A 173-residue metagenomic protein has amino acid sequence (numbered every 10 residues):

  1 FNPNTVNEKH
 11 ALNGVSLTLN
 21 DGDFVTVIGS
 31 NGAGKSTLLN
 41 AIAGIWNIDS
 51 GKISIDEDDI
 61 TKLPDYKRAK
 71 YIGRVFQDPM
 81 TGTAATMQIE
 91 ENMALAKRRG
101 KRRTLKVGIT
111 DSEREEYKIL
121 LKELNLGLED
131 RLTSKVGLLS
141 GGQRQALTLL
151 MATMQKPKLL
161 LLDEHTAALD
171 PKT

Functional and structural regions predicted by a protein language model:
T5, K9, N47, D59-G73 (+2 more regions): ABC ATPase NBD coupling module
I28-S30: The feature captures the beta-strand-to-loop junction immediately N-terminal to the Walker
A43: Helix-to-loop junction immediately C-terminal to a conserved catalytic motif
G51-D59: Conserved ABC transporter NBD signature motif
D78, T86-R102: Q-loop/switch helix immediately C-terminal to the Walker
T153-K158: A short, proline-enriched helix->beta-strand linker immediately N-terminal to the Walker B motif in ABC-type P-loop
E164-H165: Walker B catalytic motif
